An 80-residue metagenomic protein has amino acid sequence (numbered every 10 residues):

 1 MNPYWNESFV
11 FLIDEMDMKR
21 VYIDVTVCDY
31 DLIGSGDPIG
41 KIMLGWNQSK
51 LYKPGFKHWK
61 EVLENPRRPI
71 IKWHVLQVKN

Functional and structural regions predicted by a protein language model:
M1-I13, K19, I23-N80: C2 and C2-like phospholipid-binding beta-sandwich domains
